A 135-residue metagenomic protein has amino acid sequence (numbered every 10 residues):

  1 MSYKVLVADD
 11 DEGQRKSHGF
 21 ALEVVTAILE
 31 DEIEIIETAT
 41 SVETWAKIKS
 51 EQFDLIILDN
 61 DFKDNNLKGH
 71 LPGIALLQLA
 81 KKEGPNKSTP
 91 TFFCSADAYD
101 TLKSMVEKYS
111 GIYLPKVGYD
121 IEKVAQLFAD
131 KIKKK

Functional and structural regions predicted by a protein language model:
E12-I36: Two-component/phosphorelay signaling modules centered on CheY-like receiver
G19, I36-L55, F62-N65: Acidic, metal-coordinating helix/loop segments flanking the phosphotransfer/catalytic sites of two-component signaling
D31, E37-E43, H70-G73: Helix N-cap/capping motif at the beta->alpha junctions
K49-E51, L79-S88: Conserved phosphotransfer cores of two-component systems
I57-K81: Conserved phosphotransfer microenvironments
P85, D97-T101: Negatively charged, flexible loop motifs adjacent to catalytic sites in prokaryotic signal transduction proteins
F92-C94: Hydrophobic/aromatic residues positioned on beta-strands within the core alpha/beta folds
T101, V117-A129: C-terminal output helix
